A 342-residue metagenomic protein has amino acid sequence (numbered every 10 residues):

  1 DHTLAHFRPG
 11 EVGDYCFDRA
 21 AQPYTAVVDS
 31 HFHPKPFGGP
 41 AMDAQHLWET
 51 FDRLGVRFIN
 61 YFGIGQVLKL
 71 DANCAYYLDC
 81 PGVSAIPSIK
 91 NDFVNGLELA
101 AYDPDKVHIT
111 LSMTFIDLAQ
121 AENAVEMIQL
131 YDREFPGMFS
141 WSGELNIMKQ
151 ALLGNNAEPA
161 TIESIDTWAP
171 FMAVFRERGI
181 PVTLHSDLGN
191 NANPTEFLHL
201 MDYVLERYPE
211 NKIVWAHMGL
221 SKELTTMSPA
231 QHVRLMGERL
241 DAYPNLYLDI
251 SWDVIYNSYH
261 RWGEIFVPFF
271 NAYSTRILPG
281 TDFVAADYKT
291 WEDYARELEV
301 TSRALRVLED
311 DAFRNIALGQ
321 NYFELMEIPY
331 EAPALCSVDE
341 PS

Functional and structural regions predicted by a protein language model:
D1-V28, Q45-F62, L68, N271-L278 (+1 more regions): Mid-to-C-terminal alpha-helical segments outside catalytic/metal-binding sites
T3-T25, A72-N190, Y247, W252: Active-site gating/metal-coordination segments in enzymes
F17-R19, Q45-R53, E122-M138, P170 (+3 more regions): Short amphipathic alpha-helices and their capping/turn segments at secondary-structure boundaries
V27-Y102: N-terminal carbohydrate-binding/catalytic regions of secreted carbohydrate-active enzymes
H31, F51, S142, F175 (+5 more regions): Conserved, mostly hydrophobic/aromatic
P34-D43, Q66-L70, V83-N91, I116-A124 (+6 more regions): Acidic-and-aromatic substrate-binding clefts and catalytic sites of carbohydrate-active enzymes
D43-H46, D79-E98, A121-Q129, T161-A169 (+4 more regions): Well-ordered, non-membrane alpha-helical segments in soluble/globular domains
K90, K149, N156-P279: Catalytic pocket-lining loop regions of alpha/beta-barrel enzymes, especially the amidohydrolase/enolase/GH5 lineages
